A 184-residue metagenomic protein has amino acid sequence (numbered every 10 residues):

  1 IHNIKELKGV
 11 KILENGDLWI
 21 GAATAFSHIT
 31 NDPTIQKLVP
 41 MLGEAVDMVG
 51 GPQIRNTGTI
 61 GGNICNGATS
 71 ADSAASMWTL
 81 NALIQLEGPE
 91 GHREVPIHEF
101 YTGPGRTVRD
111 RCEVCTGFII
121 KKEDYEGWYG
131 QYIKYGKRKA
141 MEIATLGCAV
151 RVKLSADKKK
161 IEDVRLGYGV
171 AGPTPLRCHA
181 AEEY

Functional and structural regions predicted by a protein language model:
I1-Y184: C-terminal structural segment of proteins
